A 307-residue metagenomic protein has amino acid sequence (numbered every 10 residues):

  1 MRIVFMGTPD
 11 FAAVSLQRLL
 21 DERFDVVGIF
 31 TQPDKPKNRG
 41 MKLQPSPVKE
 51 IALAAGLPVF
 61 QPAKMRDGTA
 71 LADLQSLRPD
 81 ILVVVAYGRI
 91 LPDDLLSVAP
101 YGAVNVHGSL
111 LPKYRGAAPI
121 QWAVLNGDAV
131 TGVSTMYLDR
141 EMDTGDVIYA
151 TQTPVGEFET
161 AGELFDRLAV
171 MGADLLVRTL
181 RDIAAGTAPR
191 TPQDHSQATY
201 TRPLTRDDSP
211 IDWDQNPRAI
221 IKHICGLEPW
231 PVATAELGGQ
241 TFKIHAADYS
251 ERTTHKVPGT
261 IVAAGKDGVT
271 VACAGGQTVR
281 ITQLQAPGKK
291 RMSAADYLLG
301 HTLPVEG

Functional and structural regions predicted by a protein language model:
M1-G40: N-terminal Rossmann-like dinucleotide-binding module
R2-V4, D25-I29, P58-L77, L82 (+1 more regions): Internal alpha/beta domain cores that form substrate/cofactor-binding pockets in large enzymes and binding proteins
G7, I29, A52, L82 (+7 more regions): A residue-level signal for conserved active-site and pocket-lining positions in enzyme catalytic cores
A13, K42-P45, D67-L71, R89 (+1 more regions): Structural motif corresponding to alpha-helix initiation and N-cap regions
E22, Q32, I81-Y200, D207: Donor/substrate-binding cores of folate-linked one-carbon enzymes
K35-A55: N-terminal beta-loop-helix "entrance" segment that forms/cooperates in small-molecule cofactor or anionic ligand
R202-Q215: Acyl-group handling in specialized metabolite and lipid biosynthesis
D214-G307: An anion-binding loop in the catalytic cleft
